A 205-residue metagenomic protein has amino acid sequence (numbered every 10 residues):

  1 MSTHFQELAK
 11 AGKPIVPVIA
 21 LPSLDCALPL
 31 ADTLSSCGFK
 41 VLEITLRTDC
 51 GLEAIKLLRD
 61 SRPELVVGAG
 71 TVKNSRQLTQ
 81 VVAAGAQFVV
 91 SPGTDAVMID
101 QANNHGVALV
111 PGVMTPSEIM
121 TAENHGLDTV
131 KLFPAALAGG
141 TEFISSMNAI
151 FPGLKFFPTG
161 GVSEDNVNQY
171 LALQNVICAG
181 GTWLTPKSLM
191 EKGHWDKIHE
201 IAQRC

Functional and structural regions predicted by a protein language model:
M1-A84, N104, E164, K192-C205: Conserved N-terminal beta1-alpha1 strand-loop-helix module at the mouth
P14-V18, V41-E43, E64-G68, Q87-F88 (+4 more regions): Structural preference for beta-strand elements that scaffold enzyme active sites
A20-P22, A69-S75, S91-T94, P111-P116 (+2 more regions): Glycine-rich beta-to-alpha transition loops that act as phosphate-gripper elements at the mouths of alpha/beta enzyme
L30, N74-A84, S117-H125, V162-C178: Catalytic cores of alpha/beta
K56, S145, N168: Active-site phosphate/pyrophosphate- and oxyanion-stabilizing loops and adjacent acidic/basic residues in soluble
F88, P92-M98, K131-T141, N175-K197: Glycine-rich phosphate-binding active-site loops on the catalytic face of alpha/beta enzymes
P92-T129, F133-A138: Histidine/lysine/aspartate-rich catalytic loop segments that bind and position anionic ligands
A149-C205: Hydrophobic secondary-structure block in the mid-to-C-terminal portion of proteins
